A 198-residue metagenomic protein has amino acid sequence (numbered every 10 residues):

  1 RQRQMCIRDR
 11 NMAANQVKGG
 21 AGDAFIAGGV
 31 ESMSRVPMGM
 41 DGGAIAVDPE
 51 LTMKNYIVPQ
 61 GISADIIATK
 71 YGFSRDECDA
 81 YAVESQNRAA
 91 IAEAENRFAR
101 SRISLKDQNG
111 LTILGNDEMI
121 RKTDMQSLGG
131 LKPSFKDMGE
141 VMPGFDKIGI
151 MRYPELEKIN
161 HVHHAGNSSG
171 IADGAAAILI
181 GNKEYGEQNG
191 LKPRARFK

Functional and structural regions predicted by a protein language model:
R1, A44-E50, Y153-H164, R196-K198: Glycine/charged-rich beta-loop-alpha catalytic/anionic-binding loops adjacent to active sites
R1, F25-V30, E77-E84, R102-D107 (+1 more regions): Beta-strand segments within the central parallel beta-sheet cores of soluble alpha/beta enzyme folds
Q2-I7: Short, small-residue-biased leader/transition segments that mark boundaries at the very start of proteins
A14, K18-K70: Flexible glycine-/small-residue-enriched beta->alpha junction loops that bind anionic phosphate/pyrophosphate groups
V17-F25, E184-R194: Phosphate-handling active-site elements
K70-E77: Inter-helical turn/loop segments and adjacent helix faces that build the functional surface of alpha-helical bundle
A80-K183, Q188: N-terminal extracellular/periplasmic Venus flytrap/periplasmic-binding protein-like
